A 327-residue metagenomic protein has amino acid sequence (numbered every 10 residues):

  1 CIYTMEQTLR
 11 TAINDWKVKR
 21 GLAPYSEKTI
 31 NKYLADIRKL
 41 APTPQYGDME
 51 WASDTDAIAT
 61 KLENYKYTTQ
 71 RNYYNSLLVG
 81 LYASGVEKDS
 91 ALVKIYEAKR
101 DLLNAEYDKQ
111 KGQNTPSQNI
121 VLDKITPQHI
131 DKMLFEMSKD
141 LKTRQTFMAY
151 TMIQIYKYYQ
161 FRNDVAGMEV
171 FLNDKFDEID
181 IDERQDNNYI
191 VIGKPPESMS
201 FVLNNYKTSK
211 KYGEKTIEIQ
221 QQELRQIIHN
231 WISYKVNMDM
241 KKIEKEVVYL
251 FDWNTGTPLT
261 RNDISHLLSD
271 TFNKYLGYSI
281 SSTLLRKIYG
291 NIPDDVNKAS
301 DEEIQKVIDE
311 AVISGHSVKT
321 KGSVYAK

Functional and structural regions predicted by a protein language model:
C1-T4: Short, Lys/Arg-enriched N-terminal segments with co-localized hydrophobic residues within the first ~10-30 amino acids
L9, I13-R100, T283-G290: Non-catalytic DNA-binding core/recognition domains of DNA-processing enzymes
I30, D164-M168, E310: Alpha-helix N-cap/helix-start motif at helix boundaries, enriched for small hydrophobics
D89-M137: Flexible interdomain linker/hinge and immediately adjacent N-terminus of the catalytic tyrosine-recombinase domain
P127-D164: Basic, Lys/Arg- and aromatic-enriched nucleic-acid-binding interface segment
M152-E197: Short, charged phosphate-coordinating catalytic segments
Y189-D252: Basic, alpha-helical nucleic-acid-contacting "clamp/cap" segments
M238-V312, H316-K319: Short, basic (Lys/Arg/His-rich) helix/loop patches that form interaction surfaces in the mid-to-C-terminal regions
